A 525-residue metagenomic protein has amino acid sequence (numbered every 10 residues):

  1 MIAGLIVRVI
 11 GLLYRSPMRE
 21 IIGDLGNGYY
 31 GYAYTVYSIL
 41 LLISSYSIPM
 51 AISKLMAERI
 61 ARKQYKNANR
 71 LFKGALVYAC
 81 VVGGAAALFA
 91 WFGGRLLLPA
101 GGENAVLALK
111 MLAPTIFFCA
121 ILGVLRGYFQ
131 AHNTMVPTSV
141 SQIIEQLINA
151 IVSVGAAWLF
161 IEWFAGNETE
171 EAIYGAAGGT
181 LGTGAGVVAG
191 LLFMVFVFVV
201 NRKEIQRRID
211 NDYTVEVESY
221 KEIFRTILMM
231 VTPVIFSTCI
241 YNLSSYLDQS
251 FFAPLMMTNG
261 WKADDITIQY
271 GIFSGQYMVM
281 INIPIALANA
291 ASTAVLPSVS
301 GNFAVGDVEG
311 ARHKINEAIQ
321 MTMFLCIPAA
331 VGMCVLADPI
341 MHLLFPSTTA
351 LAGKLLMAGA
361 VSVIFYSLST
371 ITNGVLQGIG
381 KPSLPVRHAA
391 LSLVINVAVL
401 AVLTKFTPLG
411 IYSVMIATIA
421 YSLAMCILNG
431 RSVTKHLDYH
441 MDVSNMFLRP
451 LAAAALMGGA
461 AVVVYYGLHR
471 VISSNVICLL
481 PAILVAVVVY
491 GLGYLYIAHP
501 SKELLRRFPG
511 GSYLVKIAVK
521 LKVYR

Functional and structural regions predicted by a protein language model:
M1-M50, C80, A87, I116 (+1 more regions): Signature of the first transmembrane helix
M18-I39, A172-A177, E222-M230, A253-N282 (+1 more regions): Interfacial/gating helices of multi-pass transporter permease domains
G31, Q64-V81, F224-L228, S274 (+5 more regions): Interfacial transmembrane-helix starts/ends
Y46-A61, I285-V305: Helix-loop junctions and terminal segments of transmembrane helices in multi-pass membrane transport/translocation
R95-L112, C334-V363: Interfacial segments at transmembrane-helix termini and the short loops linking adjacent helices
C119-Q142, V361-L391: Membrane-interface junctions at transmembrane-helix termini in multi-pass inner-membrane proteins
V136, L147-V197, S383, L393-G430 (+2 more regions): Membrane-interface helix-loop junctions in multi-pass transport and translocation proteins
V463-R525: Membrane-proximal transmembrane or re-entrant/amphipathic helices at the cytosolic face
